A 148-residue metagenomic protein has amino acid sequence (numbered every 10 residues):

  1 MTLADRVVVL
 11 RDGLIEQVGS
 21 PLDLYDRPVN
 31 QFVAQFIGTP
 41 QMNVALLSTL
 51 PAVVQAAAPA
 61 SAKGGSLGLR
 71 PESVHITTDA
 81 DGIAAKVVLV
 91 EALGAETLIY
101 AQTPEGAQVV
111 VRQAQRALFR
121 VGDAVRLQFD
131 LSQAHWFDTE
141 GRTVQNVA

Functional and structural regions predicted by a protein language model:
M1-T2: A short, surface-exposed alpha-helical micro-motif characterized by mixed small hydrophobic and charged/polar residues
R6, G64-S66, A124: Residue-level marker of beta-strand positions
R6, V18-G19, R27: Short, glycine/charged-rich "phosphate-handling" switch motifs in NTP-dependent and phosphotransfer domains
V9-L10, L69: Catalytic metal- and UDP-sugar-binding loop of GT-A-like glycosyltransferases, i.e., residues flanking the conserved
L22, D26-V88, A101-F119, R142-A148: ATPase nucleotide-binding modules
V90-T97, T139: Short, conserved beta-turn/loop elements at beta-strand boundaries and strand-helix junctions
F119-A148: Generic C-terminus detector
